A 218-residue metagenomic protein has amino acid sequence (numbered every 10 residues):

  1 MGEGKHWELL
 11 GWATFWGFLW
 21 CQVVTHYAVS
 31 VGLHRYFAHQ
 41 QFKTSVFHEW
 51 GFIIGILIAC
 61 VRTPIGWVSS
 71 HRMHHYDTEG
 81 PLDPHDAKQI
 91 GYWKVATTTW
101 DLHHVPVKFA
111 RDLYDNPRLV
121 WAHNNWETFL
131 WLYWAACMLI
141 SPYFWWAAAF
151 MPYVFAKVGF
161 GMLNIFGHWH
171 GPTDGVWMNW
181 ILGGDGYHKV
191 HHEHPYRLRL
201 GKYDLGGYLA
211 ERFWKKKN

Functional and structural regions predicted by a protein language model:
M1-M162, R197-N218: Non-catalytic, topology-defining segments of multipass membrane proteins
Y36, I165-T173: A cytosolic-side transmembrane-helix exit/cap motif
L113-N116, H170-H194: Active-site-proximal inter-transmembrane loops
